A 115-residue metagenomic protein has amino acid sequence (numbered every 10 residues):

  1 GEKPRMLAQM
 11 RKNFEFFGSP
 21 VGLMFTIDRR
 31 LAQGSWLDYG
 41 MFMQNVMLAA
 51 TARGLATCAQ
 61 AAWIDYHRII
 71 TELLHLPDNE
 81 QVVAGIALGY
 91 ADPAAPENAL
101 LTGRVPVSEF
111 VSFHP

Functional and structural regions predicted by a protein language model:
G1-P115: Acidic, surface-exposed loops and disordered segments
